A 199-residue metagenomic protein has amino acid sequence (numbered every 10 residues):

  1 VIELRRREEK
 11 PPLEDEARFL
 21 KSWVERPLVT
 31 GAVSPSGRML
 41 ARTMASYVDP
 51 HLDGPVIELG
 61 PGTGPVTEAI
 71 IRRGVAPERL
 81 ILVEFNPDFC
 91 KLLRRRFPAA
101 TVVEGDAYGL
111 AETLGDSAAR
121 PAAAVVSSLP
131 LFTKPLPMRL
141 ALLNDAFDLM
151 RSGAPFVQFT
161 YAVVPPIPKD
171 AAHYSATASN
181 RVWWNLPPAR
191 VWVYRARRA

Functional and structural regions predicted by a protein language model:
E16-P50: Class I SAM-dependent methyltransferase Rossmann-like catalytic core, especially the SAM/SAH-binding loop
D53-G62: Conserved class I S-adenosyl-L-methionine
T63-V75: Conserved SAM-binding loop of SAM-dependent methyltransferases across substrates and taxa, primarily the Class I
N86, D106: Conserved SAM/SAH-binding beta-strand->alpha-helix loop
L93-R94: Conserved SAM-binding loop
L140-S152: A short glycine-rich, Lys/Arg-flanked "PGG" loop and its adjoining helix->strand segment in the class I
S152-Y161: Conserved beta-strand signature within the Rossmann-like core of class I S-adenosyl-L-methionine
R181-A199: Core SAM-dependent methyltransferase catalytic element
